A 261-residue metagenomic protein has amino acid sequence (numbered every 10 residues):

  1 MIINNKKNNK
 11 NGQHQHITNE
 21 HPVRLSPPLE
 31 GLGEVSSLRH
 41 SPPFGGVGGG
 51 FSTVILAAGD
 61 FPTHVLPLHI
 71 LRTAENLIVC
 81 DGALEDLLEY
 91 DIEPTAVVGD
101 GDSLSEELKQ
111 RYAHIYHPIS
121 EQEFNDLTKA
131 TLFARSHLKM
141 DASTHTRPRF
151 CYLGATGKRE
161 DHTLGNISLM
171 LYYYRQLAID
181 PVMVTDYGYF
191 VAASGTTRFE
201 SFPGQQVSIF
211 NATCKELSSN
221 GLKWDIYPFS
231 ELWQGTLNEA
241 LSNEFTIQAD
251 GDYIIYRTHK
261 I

Functional and structural regions predicted by a protein language model:
Q13-H16: N-terminal, intrinsically disordered charge-dense segments
E30-G33, G45-V47: Glycine-biased, low-complexity coil/linker segments
F51-R111: N-terminal beta-strand-loop-alpha-helix module at the start of alpha/beta ligand-binding or catalytic domains
T63-V65, N125-T128, R159-L164: Short glycine/serine/threonine-rich phosphate/pyrophosphate-binding segments that cradle anionic phosphate groups
A113-A142: Short phosphate-binding loop-to-helix
R149-G195: Anionic-ligand-binding alpha/beta catalytic cores of soluble enzymes and soluble regulatory domains that recognize
A193-I261: Long, charged alpha-helical interface segments
